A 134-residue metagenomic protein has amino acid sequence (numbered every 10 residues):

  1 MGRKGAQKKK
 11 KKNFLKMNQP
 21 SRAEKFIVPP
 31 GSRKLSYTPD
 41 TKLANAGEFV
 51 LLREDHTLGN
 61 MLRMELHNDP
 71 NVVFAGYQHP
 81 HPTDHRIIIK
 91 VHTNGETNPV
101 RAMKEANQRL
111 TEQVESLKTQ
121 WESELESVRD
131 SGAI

Functional and structural regions predicted by a protein language model:
G2-I134: Protein-protein interaction/assembly regions in multi-subunit complexes
